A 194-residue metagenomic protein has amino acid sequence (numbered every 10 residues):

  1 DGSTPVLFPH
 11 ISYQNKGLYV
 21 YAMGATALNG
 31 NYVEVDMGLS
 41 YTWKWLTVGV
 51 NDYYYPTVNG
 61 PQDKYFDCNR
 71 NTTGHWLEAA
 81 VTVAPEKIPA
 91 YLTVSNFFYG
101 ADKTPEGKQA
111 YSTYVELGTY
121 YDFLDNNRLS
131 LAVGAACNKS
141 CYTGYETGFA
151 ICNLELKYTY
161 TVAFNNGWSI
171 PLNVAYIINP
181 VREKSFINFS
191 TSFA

Functional and structural regions predicted by a protein language model:
D1, L28-E116, Y145-F149, N188: Outer-membrane pore/translocation modules
D1-L28: Short glycine/proline- and aromatic-enriched beta-strand/turn motifs that initiate or cap beta-hairpins
K16-A22, W45-V50, K87-V94, L124-L131 (+2 more regions): Repeated loop/turn-to-beta-strand initiation elements of outer-membrane beta-barrel proteins
A25-A27, Y53-Y55, S95-F97, G134-N138 (+1 more regions): Active-site beta-loop-alpha junctions enriched in small/polar residues
N29-N31, N165-N166, V181: Short glycine/serine/proline-enriched coil/turn segments at secondary-structure junctions
R128-A175: Outer membrane beta-barrel transmembrane domains
L156, Y160-V162, E183-A194: Outer-membrane beta-barrel "beta-signal"
P171-I177, I187-T191: Charged, low-complexity intrinsically disordered regulatory/assembly segments
